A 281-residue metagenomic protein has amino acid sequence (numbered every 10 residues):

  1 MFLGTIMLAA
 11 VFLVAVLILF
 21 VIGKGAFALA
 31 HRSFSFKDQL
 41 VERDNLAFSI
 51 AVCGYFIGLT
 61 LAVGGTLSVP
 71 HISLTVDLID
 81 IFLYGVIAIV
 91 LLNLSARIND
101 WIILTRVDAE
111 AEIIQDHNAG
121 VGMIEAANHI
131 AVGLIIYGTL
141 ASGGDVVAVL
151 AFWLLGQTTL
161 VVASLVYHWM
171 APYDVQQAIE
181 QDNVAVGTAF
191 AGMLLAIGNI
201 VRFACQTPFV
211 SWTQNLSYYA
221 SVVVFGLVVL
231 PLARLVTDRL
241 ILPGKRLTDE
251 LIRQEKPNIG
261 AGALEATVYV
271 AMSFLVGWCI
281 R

Functional and structural regions predicted by a protein language model:
M1-V11, T66-D80, I135-A151, V201-Y218 (+1 more regions): Helix-coil boundary and interhelical linker segments in multi-pass alpha-helical membrane proteins
G4-L19, V76-N93, G144-V161, Q214-L230: Alpha-helical transmembrane segments
M7, V184-V186, W212-R281: C-terminal transmembrane helix-loop-helix hairpin of multi-pass membrane proteins
V21-E42, A171: Membrane-interface helix-loop junction between the first two transmembrane segments
K37-A51, A109-I124, Q176-F190, T248-L264: Membrane-interface segments at loop-to-transmembrane junctions
D44, L74-L83, R97-I124, V146-V147: Membrane-interface helix-loop-helix junctions at boundaries between adjacent transmembrane segments
I57-G65, A126-G138, F190-P208, L264-R281: Hydrophobic alpha-helical transmembrane segments in multi-pass integral membrane proteins
G85-V107, T159-Q181, V228-D249: Alpha-helical transmembrane segments and their immediate juxtamembrane interface regions
